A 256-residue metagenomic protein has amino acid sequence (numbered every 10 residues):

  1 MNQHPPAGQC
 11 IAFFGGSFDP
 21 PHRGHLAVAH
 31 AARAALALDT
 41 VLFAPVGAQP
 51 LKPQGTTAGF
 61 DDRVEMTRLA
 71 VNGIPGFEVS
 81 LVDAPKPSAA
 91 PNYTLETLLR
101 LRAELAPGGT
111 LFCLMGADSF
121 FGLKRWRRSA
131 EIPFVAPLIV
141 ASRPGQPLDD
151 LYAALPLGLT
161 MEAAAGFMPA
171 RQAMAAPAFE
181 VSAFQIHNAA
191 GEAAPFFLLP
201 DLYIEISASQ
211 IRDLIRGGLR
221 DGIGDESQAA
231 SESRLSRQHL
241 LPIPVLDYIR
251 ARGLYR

Functional and structural regions predicted by a protein language model:
M1-R256: Nucleotidyltransferase catalytic core that binds NTPs
